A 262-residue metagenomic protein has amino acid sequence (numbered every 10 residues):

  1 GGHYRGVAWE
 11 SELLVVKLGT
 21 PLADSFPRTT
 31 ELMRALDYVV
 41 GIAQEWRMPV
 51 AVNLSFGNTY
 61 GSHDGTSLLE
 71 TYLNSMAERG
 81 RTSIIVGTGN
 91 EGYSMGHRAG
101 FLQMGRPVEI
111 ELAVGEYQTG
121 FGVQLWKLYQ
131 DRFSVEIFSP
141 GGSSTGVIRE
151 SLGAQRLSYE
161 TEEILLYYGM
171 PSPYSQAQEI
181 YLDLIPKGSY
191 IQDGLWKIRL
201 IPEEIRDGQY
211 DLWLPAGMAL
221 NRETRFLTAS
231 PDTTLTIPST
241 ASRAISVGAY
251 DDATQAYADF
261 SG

Functional and structural regions predicted by a protein language model:
G1-G262: Loop-rich non-cytosolic ectodomains and luminal regions
